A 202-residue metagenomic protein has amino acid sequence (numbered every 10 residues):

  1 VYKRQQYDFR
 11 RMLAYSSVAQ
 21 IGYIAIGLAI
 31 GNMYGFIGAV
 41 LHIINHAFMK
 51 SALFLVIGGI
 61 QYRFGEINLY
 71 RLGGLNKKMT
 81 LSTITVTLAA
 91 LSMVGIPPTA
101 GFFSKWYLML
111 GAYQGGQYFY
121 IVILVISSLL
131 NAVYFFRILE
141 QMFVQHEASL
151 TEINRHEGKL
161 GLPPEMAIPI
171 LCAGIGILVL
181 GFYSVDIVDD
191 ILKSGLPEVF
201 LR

Functional and structural regions predicted by a protein language model:
V1-Y2: Short, small-residue-biased leader/transition segments that mark boundaries at the very start of proteins
Y7-A14, G35-I43: The feature identifies polytopic integral membrane transport proteins across all domains of life
A14-A19, L53-I121, N154-G176: Interfacial and helix-entry/exit segments of alpha-helical transmembrane bundles in multi-pass inner-membrane proteins
S17-I21, H46-A47, A90, S128: Residue-level recognition of pore/gate-forming positions within transmembrane alpha-helices of multi-pass
I24-H42, G111-F119: Helix-coil boundary and interhelical linker segments in multi-pass alpha-helical membrane proteins
V40, I44, I57, V122-L130 (+2 more regions): Hydrophobic alpha-helical transmembrane segments of multi-pass membrane proteins
K50-V56, G115, F119-E157: Predominantly late transmembrane helices and immediately cytosolic-facing juxtamembrane segments
M79-S82, R137-R202: Cytoplasmic/organellar membrane-interface segments at the starts of transmembrane helices in multi-pass inner-membrane
